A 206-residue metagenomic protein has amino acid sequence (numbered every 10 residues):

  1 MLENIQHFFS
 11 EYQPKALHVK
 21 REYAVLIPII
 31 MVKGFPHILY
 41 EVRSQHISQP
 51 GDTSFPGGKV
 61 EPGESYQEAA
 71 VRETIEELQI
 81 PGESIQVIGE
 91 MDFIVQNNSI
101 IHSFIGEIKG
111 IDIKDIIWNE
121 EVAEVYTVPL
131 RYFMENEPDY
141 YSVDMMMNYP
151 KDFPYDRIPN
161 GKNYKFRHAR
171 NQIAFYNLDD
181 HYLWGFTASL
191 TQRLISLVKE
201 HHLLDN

Functional and structural regions predicted by a protein language model:
M1-S54, K59-S103, E107-K114, R131 (+2 more regions): N-terminal leader/linker segments that precede catalytic domains of diphosphate-processing enzymes
I117-F153: Acidic, glycine-rich loop-and-strand cores that form catalytic or ligand-binding grooves in diverse globular domains
